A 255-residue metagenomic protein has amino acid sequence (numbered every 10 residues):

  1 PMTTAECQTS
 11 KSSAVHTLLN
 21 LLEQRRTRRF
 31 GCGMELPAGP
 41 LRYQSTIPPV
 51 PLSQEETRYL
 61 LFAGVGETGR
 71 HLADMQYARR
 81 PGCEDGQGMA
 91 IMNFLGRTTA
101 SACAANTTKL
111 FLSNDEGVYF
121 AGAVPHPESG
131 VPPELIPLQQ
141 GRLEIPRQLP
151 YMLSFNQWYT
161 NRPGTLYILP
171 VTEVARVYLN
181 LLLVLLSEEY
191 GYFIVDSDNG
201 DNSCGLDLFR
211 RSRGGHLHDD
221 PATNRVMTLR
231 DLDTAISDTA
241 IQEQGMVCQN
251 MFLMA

Functional and structural regions predicted by a protein language model:
P1-A255: Acidic, surface-exposed loops and disordered segments
